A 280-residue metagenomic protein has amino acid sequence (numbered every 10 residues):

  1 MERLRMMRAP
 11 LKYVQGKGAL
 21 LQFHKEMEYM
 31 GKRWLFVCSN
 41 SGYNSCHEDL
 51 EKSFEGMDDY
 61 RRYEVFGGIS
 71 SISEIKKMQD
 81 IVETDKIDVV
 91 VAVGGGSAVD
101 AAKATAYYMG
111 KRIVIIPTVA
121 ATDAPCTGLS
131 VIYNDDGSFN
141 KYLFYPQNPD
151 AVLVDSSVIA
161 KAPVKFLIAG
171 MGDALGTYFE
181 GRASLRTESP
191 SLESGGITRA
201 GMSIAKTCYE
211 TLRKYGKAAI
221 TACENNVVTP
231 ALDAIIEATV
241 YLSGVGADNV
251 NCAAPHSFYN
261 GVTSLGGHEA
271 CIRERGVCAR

Functional and structural regions predicted by a protein language model:
M1-V89: ATP/NTP phosphate-donor binding region
L11, Y107-A200: A glycine/threonine-rich phosphate-anchoring loop and its flanking beta-alpha core in nucleotide/phosphate-binding
K12, R33-L35, R61, D88-V91 (+4 more regions): Structural motif
L20, Y43-H47, I72, S97-A104 (+3 more regions): Short glycine/serine/threonine-rich phosphate/pyrophosphate-binding segments that cradle anionic phosphate groups
K25, K52, D80, A104-Y107 (+2 more regions): Short, well-ordered alpha-helices that flank and scaffold nucleotide-derived cofactor binding pockets
V82-T105, M109-T118: A short, small-residue-rich loop immediately preceding and capping a beta-strand
L192-R280: Active-site segments that bind and position negatively charged phosphate/pyrophosphate groups
